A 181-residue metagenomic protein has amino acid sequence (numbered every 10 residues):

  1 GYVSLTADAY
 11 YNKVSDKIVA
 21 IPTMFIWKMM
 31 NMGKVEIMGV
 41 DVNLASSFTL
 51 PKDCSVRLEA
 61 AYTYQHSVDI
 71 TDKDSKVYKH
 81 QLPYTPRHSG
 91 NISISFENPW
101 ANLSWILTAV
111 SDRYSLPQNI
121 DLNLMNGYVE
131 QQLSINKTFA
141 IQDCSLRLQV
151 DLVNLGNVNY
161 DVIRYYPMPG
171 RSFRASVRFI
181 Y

Functional and structural regions predicted by a protein language model:
G1, E36, C54, P86 (+3 more regions): Residue-level preference for beta-strand/loop junctions
G1-M32, T108-I120, V153, N157-G170: Surface-exposed extracellular loop regions of Gram-negative outer-membrane beta-barrel proteins, predominantly
Y2-V14, K28-Y114: Gram-negative outer-membrane beta-barrel transporters
I18-A20, L82, S89, F96-E97 (+3 more regions): Generic preference for hydrophobic/aromatic residues in regular secondary structure cores
P22-T23, M38-D41, Q81-T85, Y128-E130 (+1 more regions): A short linear-motif detector with a strong N-terminal bias
G33, S75-Y78, D121, L146-V150: N-terminal start-of-chain detector that recognizes signal peptides and the immediate post-cleavage beginning
T108-L116, L124-V129, I135-Y181: C-terminal beta-signal and adjacent terminal beta-strands/loops of Gram-negative outer-membrane beta-barrel proteins
